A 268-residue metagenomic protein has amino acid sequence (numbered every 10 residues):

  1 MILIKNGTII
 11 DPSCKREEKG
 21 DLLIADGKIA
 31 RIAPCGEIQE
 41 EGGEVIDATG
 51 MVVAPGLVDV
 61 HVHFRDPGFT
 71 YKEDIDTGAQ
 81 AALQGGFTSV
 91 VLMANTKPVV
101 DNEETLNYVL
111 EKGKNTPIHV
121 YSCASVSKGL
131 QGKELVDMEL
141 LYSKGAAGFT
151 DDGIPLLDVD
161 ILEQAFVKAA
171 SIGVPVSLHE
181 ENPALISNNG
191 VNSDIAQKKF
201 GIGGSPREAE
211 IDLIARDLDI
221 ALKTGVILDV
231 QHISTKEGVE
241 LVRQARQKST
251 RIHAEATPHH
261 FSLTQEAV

Functional and structural regions predicted by a protein language model:
M1-E40: N-terminal metal-binding scaffold of metallo-dependent hydrolase/deaminase domains
G7, L22, G27, G50 (+8 more regions): Divalent metal-coordination and catalytic microenvironments
E37-V53: Active-site metal-binding motif and surrounding structural segment of the metallo-beta-lactamase
M51-G113: Metal-associated gating/positioning segment near the N- to mid-region
Y71-A79, L130-L140, R216: Short, acidic/polar
V109-N115, M138-S143: Acidic (Asp/Glu)-rich catalytic clusters
E111-V126: A glycine-rich helix N-cap at a beta->alpha junction
E134-V268: Histidine/acidic residue-rich metal-binding segments in metalloenzymes
